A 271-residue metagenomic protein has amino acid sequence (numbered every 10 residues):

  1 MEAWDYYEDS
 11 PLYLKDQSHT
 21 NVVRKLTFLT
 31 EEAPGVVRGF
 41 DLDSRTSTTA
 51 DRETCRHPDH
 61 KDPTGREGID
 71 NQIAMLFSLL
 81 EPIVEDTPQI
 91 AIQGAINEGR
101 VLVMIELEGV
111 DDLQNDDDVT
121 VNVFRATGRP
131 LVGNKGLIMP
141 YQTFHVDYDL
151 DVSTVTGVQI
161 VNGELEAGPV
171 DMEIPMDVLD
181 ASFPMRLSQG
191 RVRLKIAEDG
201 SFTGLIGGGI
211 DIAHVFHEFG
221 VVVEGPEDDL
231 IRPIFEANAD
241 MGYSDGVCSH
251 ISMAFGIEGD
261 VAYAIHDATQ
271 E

Functional and structural regions predicted by a protein language model:
M1-E271: Extracytosolic secretory-pathway proteins
